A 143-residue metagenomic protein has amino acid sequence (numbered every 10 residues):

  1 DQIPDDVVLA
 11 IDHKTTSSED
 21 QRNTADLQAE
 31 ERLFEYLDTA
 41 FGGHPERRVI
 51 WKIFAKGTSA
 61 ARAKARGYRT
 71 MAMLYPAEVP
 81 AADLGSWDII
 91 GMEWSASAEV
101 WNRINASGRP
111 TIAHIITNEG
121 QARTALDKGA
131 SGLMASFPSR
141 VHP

Functional and structural regions predicted by a protein language model:
D1-R69: Metal-dependent phosphodiesterase/phospholipase catalytic core, i.e., the His/Asp/Glu-rich active-site region
M71-P143: C-terminal active-site rim and adjoining tail of enzyme catalytic domains
